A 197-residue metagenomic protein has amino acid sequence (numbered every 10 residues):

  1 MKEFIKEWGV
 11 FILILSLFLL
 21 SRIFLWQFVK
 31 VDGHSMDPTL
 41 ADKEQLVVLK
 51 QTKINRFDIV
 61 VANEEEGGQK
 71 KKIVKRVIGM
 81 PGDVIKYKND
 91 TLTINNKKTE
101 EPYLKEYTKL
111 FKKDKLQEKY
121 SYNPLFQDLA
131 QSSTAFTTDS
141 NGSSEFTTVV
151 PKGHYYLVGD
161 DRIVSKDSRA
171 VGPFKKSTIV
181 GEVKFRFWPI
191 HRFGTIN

Functional and structural regions predicted by a protein language model:
F4, G9, D42-N197: Soluble "head" domains of membrane/secretory-pathway proteins
G9-F24: Hydrophobic membrane-insertion alpha-helices, especially the h-region of bacterial N-terminal signal peptides
Q27-E44: Alpha-helical transmembrane signal-anchor/signal-peptide segments
